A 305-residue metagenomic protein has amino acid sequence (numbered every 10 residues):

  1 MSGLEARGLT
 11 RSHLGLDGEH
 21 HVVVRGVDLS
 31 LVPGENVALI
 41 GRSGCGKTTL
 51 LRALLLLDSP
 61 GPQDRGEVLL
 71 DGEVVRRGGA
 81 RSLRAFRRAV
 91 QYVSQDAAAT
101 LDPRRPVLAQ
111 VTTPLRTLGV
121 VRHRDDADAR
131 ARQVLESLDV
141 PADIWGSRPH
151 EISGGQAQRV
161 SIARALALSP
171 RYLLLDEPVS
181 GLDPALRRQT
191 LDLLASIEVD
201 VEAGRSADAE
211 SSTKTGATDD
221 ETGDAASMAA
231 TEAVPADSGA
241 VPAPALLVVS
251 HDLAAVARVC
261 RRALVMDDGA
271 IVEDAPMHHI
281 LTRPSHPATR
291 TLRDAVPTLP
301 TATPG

Functional and structural regions predicted by a protein language model:
Q63-V74: Conserved ABC transporter NBD signature motif
V74-Q91, T117, R124, H279-P284: ABC ATPase NBD coupling module
D126-D143, D294: Conserved ABC ATPase "signature" region
R148-I152, Q156: Conserved ABC ATPase signature
S169: Conserved catalytic motifs of ABC-family nucleotide-binding domains
D274-A275: ABC ATPase "signature
